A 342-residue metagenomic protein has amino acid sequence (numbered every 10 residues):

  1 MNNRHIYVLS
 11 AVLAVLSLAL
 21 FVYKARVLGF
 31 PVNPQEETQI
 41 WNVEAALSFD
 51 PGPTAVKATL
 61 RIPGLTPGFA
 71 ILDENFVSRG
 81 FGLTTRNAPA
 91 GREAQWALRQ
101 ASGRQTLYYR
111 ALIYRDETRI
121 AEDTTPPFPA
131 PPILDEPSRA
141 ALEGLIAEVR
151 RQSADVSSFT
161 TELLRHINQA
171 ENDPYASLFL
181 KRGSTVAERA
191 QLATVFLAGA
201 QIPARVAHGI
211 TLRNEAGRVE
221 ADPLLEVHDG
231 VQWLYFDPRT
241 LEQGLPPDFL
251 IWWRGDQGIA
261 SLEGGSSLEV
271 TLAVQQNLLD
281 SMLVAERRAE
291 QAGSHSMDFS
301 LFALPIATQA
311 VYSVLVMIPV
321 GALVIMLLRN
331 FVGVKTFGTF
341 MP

Functional and structural regions predicted by a protein language model:
N3-R119: Intrinsically disordered, low-complexity N-terminal segments that are enriched in acidic
A25, L328-V334: Membrane-interface capping segments at transmembrane-helix boundaries
I62-G64, A111-R115, T124-T125, H208-T211 (+1 more regions): A mature extracytoplasmic/lumenal domain signature
A88-Q95, S102-S184, G199: Acidic low-complexity segments
S184-A190: Gly/Ser-rich catalytic serine loop of serine hydrolases
Q191-S266: Hydrophobic/aromatic-rich core segments of domains that either
R239-R329: Juxtamembrane membrane-insertion context
V332-P342: Membrane-interfacial loop-to-transmembrane alpha-helix junctions, especially the N-terminal start
